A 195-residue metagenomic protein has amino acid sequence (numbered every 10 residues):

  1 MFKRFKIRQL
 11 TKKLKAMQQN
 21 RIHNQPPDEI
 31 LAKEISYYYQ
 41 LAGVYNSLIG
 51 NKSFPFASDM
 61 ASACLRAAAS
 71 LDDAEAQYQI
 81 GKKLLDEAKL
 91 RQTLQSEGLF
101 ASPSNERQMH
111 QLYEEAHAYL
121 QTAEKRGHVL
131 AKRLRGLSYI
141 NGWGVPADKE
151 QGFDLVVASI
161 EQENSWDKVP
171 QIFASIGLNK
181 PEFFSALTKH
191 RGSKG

Functional and structural regions predicted by a protein language model:
M1-Y45, H190-G195: N-terminal alpha-helical interaction modules that lie
N24-D28, K33-E34, Q40, Y45-K52 (+6 more regions): Short helix-capping/linker turns of helical repeat alpha-solenoids
G43-I49, Q79-E87, G98-S102, K132-N141 (+1 more regions): Hydrophobic face of amphipathic alpha-helices that form TPR/SEL1-like repeat modules and related alpha-solenoid
G50-F56, S70, K89-Q111, K125 (+2 more regions): Short coil/turn and helix-start
P146-N164: TPR/TPR-like (Sel1-like) alpha-helical repeat modules
W166-G195: Terminal, low-structured helical/coil segments at or just beyond the last alpha-helical repeat
